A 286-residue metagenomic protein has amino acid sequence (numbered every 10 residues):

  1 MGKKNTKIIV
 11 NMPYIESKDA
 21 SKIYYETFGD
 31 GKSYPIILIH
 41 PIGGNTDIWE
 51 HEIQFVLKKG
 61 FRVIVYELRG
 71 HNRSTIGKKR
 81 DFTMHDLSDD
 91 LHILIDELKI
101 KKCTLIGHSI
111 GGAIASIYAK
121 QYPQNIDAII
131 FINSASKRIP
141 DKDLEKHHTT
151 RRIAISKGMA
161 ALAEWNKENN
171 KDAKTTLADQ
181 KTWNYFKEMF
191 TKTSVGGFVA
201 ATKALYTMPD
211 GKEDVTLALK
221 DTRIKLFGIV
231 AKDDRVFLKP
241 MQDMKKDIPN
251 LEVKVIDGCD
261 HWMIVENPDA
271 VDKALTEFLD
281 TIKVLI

Functional and structural regions predicted by a protein language model:
K18, K58, I64-I106, I110 (+1 more regions): Active-site loop/oxyanion-hole signature of alpha/beta-hydrolase fold enzymes
D19-I76: Conserved HGGG/HGGXW glycine-rich cap/lid loop of the alpha/beta-hydrolase fold
I117-K120, D127-G158: Flexible "cap/lid" loop of the alpha/beta hydrolase fold
I139-E145, K157-K220: Conserved alpha/beta-hydrolase catalytic His-Asp/Glu region
T222, G228-V230: Short beta-strand/loop motif that positions the catalytic acidic residue of the alpha/beta-hydrolase fold
R235-M241: Conserved alpha/beta-hydrolase "acid-adjacent" motif
K246-H261: Catalytic histidine neighborhood in serine/cysteine hydrolases with alpha/beta-hydrolase-type architecture
C259-P268, D272: Catalytic histidine-centered segment of alpha/beta-hydrolase-like enzymes
